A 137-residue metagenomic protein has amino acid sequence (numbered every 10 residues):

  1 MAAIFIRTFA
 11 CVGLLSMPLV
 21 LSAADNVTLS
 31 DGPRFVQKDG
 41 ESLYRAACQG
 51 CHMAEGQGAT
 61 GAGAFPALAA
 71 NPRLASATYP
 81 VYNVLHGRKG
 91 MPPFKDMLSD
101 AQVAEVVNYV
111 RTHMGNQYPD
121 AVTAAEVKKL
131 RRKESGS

Functional and structural regions predicted by a protein language model:
M1-F5: N-terminal secretory signal peptides that target proteins for export/translocation
T8-P18: Bacterial N-terminal signal peptides
L21-L43, A59: Electrostatic cytochrome c docking/interface patches
D25-S30, D100-S137: Flexible coil segments in periplasmic/lumen-exposed cytochrome c-class electron-transfer proteins
V36, S76, P80, Q102-V103 (+1 more regions): Stable alpha-helical elements in mature extracytoplasmic
G40, Y44-A54, V106: The canonical Cys-X-X-Cys-His
H52-E55, G87-R88, K95, V110-M114 (+1 more regions): Sec/Tat-exported extracytoplasmic proteins
M53, Q57-M97: Gly/Gly-Pro-rich "capping" loops immediately C-terminal to redox-active cysteine motifs in periplasmic/lumenal
